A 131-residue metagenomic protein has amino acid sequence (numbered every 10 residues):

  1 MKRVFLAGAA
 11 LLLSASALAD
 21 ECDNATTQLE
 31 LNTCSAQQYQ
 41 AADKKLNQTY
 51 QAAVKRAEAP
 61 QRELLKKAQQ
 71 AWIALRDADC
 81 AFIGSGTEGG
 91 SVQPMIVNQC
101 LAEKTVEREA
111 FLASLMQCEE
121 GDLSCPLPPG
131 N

Functional and structural regions predicted by a protein language model:
V4-L13: Sec-dependent N-terminal signal peptides
L18-N131: N-terminal alpha-helical modules
